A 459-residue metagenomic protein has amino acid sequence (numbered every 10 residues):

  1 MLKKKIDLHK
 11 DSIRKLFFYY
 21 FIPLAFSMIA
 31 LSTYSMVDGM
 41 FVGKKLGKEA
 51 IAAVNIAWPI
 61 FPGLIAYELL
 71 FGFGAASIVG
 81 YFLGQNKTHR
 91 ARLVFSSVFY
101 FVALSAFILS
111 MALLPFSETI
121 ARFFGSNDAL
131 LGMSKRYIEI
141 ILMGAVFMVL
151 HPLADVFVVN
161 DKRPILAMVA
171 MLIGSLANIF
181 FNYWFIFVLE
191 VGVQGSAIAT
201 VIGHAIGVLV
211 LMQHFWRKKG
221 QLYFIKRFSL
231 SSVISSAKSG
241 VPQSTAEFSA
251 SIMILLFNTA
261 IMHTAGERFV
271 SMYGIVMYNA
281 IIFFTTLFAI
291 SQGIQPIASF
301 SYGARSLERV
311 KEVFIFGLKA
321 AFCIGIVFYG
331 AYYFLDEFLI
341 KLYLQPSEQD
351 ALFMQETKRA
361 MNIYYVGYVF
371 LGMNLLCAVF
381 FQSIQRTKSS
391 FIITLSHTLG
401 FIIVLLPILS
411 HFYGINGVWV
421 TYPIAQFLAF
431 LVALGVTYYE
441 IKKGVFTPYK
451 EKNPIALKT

Functional and structural regions predicted by a protein language model:
M1-F21, V79-V146, E190-V241, A298-V366 (+1 more regions): Short alpha-helical transmembrane segments in multi-pass integral membrane proteins
L8-L46, P59-F73, I78, A103-S110 (+4 more regions): N-terminal transmembrane alpha-helices
Y19-D38, I140, G174, G203-G207 (+3 more regions): Transmembrane helical elements of multi-pass membrane transporters/channels
T33-A52, A121-D128, W184-V191, S251-Y278 (+4 more regions): Helix-terminus/linker motif at the lipid-water interface of multi-pass membrane proteins
I51-M111, M148-A167, M272-F334, L371-I393: Small-residue-rich hydrophobic transmembrane alpha-helices
G63-A66, N178-I179, G207-M212, I281-T285 (+3 more regions): Hydrophobic transmembrane alpha-helices of multi-pass small-molecule transporters
L113, V156, N182, I186 (+7 more regions): Structural signal for membrane-spanning alpha-helices in multi-pass inner-membrane proteins, emphasizing helix cores
I140-V159, A170-N178, S196-L209, S291 (+3 more regions): Short runs within selected transmembrane alpha-helices of multi-pass transporters and secretion channels
